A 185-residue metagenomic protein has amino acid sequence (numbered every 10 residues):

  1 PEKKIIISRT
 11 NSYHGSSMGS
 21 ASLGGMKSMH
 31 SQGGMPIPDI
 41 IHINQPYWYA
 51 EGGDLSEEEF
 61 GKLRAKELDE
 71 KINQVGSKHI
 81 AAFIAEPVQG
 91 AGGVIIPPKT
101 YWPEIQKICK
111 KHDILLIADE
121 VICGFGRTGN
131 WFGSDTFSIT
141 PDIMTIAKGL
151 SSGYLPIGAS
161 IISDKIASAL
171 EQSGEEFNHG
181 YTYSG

Functional and structural regions predicted by a protein language model:
P1-G185: Conserved N-terminal phosphate-binding loop of PLP-dependent enzymes in the Aspartate aminotransferase
